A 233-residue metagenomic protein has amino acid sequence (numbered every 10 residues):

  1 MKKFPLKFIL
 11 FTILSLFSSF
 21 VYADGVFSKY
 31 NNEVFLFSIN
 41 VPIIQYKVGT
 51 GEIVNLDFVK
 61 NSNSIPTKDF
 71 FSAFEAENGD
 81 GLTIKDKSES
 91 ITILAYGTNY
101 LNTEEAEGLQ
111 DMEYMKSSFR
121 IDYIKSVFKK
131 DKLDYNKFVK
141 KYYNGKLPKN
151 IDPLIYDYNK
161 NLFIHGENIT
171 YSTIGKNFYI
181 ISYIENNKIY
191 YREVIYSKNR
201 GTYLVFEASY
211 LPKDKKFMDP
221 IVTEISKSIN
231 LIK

Functional and structural regions predicted by a protein language model:
M1-I9: Bacterial N-terminal signal peptides that target proteins for export
L10-L14: Hydrophobic helical h-region of N-terminal Sec-dependent signal peptides in bacterial secretory/periplasmic proteins
V21-G25: Boundary at the C-terminal end of the N-terminal hydrophobic targeting segment
S28-N40, K216-D219: Short aromatic-glycine motifs in intrinsically disordered, low-complexity regions
E33-S62: Proline-anchored loop/turn motifs at beta-strand termini and strand-loop-strand connectors
I43-V48, R200-K233: Surface-exposed amphipathic alpha-helical segments
E52-R200: Conserved polar/disulfide-associated segments of primarily extracytoplasmic proteins
